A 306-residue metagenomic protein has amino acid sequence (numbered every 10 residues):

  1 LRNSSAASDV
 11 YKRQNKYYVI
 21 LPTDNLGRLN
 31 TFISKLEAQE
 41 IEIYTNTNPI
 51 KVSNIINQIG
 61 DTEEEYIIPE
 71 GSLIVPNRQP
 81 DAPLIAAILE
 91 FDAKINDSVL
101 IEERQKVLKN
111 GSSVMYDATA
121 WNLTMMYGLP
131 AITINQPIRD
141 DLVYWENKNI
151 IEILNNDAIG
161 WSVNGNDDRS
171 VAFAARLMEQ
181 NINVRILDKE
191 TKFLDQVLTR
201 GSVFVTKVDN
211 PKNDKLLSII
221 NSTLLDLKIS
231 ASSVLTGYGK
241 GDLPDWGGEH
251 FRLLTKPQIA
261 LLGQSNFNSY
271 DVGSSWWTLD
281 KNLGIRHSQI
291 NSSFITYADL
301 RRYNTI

Functional and structural regions predicted by a protein language model:
L1, S5-I306: Intrinsic-disorder/low-complexity accessory segments
